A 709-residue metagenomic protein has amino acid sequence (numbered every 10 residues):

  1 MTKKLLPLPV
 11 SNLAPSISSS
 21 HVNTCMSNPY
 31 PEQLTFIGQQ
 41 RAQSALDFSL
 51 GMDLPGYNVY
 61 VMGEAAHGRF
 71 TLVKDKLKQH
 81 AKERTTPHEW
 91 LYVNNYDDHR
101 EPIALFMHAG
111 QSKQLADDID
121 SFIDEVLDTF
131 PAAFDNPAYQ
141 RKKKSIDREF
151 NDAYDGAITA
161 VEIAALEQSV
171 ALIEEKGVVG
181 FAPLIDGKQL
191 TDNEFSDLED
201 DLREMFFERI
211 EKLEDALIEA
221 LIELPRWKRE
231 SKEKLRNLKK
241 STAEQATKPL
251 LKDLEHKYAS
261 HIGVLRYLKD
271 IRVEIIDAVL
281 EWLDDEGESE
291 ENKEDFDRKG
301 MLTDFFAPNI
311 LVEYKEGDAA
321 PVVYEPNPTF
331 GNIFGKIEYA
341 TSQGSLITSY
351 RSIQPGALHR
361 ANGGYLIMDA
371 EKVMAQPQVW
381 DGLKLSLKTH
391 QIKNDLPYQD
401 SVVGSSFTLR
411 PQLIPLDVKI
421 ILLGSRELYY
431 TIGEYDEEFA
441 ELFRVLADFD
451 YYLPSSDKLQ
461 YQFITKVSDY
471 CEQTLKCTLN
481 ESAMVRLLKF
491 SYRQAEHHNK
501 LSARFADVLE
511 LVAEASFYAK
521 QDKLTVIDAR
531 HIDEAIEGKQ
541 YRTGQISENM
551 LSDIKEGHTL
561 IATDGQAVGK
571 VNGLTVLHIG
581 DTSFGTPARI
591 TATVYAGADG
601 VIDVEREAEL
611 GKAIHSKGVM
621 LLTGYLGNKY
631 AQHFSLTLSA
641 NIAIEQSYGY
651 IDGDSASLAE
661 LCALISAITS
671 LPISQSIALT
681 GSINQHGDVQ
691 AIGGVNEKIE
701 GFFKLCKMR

Functional and structural regions predicted by a protein language model:
T2-G433, E438-S456, Q460, I464-E481 (+5 more regions): Conserved ASCE/P-loop NTPase catalytic core
S349-R351, P355-L358, G364, A370-P377 (+4 more regions): Peripheral, non-AAA+ core regions of ATP-driven protein-machinery
